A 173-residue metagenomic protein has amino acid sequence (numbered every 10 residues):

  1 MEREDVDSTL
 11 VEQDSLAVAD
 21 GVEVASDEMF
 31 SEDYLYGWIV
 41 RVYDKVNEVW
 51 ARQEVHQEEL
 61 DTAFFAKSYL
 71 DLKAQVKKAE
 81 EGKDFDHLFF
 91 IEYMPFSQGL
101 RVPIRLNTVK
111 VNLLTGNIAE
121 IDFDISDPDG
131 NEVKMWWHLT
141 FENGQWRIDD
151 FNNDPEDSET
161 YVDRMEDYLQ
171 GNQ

Functional and structural regions predicted by a protein language model:
M1-D44, N172: Sec-dependent signal peptide cleavage junction
E12, R41, K45, V49-R52 (+3 more regions): Surface-exposed polar/charged interaction patches
S26-Y34, R52, N131, H138 (+1 more regions): Extracytoplasmic/periplasmic, Sec-exported soluble proteins
G37-K67: Short acidic-aromatic low-complexity motifs
F65-N131: Surface-exposed, charged secondary-structure patches
E81, L114-I118, D122-K134, E142 (+1 more regions): Low-complexity, intrinsically disordered terminal/linker segments enriched in charged and Gly/Pro repeats
K110, W136-H138: Short, surface-exposed charged micro-motifs
